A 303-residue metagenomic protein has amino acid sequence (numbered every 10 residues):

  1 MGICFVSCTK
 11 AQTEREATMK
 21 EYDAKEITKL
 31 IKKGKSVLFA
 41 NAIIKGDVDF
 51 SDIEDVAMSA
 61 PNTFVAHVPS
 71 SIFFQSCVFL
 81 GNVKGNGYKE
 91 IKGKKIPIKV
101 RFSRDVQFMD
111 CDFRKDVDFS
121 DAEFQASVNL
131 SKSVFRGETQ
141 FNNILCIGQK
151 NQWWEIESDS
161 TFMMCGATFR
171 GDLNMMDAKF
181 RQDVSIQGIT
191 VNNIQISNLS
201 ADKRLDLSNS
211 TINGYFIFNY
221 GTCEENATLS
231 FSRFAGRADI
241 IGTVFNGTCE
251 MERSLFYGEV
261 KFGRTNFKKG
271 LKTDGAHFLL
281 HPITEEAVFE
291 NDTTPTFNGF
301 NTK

Functional and structural regions predicted by a protein language model:
M1-M19: Bacterial Sec-dependent N-terminal signal peptides
T13-K303: N-terminal leader/targeting and pre-domain segments
